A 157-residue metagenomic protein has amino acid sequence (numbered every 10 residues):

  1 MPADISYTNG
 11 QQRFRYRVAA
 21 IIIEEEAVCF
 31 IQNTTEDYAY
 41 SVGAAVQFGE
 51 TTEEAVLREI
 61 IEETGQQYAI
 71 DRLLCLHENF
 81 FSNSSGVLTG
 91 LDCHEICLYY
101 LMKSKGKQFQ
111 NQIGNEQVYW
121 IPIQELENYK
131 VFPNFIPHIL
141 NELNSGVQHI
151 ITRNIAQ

Functional and structural regions predicted by a protein language model:
M1-A19, E25, G90-L91: Acidic, metal-coordinating catalytic segment for phosphate/diphosphate chemistry, firing primarily on the Nudix
I22-I23, F30, M102: Conserved hydrophobic "DFG−1" position in protein kinase catalytic cores
E24-E25, T35: Structural motif
T34-Y38, F109-Q157: Nudix hydrolase/Nudix homology domain
Y40-A44: A short gly/proline-enriched turn/hairpin at secondary-structure junctions
V46-A69, F80-N134: Unchanged
